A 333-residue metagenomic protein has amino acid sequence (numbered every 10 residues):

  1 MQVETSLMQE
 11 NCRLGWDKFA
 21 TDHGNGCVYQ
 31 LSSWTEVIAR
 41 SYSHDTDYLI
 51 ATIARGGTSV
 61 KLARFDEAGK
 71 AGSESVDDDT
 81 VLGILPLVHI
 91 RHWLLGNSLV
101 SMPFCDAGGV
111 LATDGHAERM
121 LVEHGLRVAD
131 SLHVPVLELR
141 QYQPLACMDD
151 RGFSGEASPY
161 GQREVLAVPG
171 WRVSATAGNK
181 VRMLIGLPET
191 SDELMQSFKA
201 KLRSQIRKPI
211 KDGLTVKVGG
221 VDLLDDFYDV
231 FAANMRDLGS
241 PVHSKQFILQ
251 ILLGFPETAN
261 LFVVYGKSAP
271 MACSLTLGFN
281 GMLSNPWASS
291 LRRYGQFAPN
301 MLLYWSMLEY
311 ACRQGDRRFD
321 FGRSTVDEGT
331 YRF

Functional and structural regions predicted by a protein language model:
Q2-D78, L85-L95, Y142-D149, F153 (+1 more regions): A conserved beta-strand-loop-helix scaffold within acyl/acetyltransferase catalytic domains
D47-L49, G83, G108, E123: N-terminal, well-ordered alpha-helical segments
G57, F65, G72-E74, D78 (+2 more regions): Acyl-donor binding region in acyl/amide transferases
